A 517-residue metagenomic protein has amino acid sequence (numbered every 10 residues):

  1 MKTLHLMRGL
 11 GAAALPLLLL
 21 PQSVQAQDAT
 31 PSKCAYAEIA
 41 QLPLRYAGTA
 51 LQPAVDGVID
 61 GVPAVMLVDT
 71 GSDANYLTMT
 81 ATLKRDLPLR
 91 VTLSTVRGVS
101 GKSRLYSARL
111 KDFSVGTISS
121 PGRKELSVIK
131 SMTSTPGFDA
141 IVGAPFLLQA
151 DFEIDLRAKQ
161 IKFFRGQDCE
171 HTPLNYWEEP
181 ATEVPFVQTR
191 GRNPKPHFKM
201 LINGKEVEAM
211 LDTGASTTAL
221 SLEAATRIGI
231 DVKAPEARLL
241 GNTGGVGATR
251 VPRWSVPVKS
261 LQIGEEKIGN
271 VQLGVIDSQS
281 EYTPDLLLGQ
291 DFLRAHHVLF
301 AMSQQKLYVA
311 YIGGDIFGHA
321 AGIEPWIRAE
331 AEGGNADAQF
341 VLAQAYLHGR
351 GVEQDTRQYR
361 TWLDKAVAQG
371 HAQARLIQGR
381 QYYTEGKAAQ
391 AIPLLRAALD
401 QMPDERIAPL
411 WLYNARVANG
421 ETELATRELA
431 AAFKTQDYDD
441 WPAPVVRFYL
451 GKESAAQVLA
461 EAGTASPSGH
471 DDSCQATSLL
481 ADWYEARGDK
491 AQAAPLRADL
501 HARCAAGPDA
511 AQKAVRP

Functional and structural regions predicted by a protein language model:
A26-P325, A329: Pepsin/retropepsin-fold aspartyl endopeptidases
E332, R350-Q354, A368, T384-K387 (+3 more regions): Short coil/turn and helix-start
E332-N335, H348-R350, A368-A372, D404 (+1 more regions): Short helix-capping/linker turns of helical repeat alpha-solenoids
V341-H348, Q381-Y382, R416, W483: Hydrophobic face of amphipathic alpha-helices that form TPR/SEL1-like repeat modules and related alpha-solenoid
Q344, H348, A372, I377-R380 (+1 more regions): Alpha-helical adaptor scaffolds
